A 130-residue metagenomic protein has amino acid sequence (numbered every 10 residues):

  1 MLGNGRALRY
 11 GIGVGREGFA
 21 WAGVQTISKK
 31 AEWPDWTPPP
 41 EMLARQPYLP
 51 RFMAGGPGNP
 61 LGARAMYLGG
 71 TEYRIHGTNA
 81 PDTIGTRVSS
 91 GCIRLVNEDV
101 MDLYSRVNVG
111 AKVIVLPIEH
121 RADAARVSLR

Functional and structural regions predicted by a protein language model:
M1-T78, Y104, R121-D123, V127-R130: Gly/Pro-biased beta-strand-loop elements
V14, V88-S89: A short beta-loop-beta micro-motif enriched in histidine and acidic residues
G18, G69, I84, E98-D99 (+1 more regions): Residue-level recognition of conserved structural "scaffold" positions that shape functional pockets and channels
V24, S89, N97: ATP/adenylate-binding site constellation spanning eukaryotic-like Ser/Thr protein kinases, ABC-transporter
A63, S90, G110: Active-site lining segments that contact anionic ligands and/or coordinate catalytic metals
I75-R87: Immediate flanking context of iron-sulfur cluster ligation sites
I93, E98-R130: N-terminal targeting pre-sequences for secretion and organelle import
